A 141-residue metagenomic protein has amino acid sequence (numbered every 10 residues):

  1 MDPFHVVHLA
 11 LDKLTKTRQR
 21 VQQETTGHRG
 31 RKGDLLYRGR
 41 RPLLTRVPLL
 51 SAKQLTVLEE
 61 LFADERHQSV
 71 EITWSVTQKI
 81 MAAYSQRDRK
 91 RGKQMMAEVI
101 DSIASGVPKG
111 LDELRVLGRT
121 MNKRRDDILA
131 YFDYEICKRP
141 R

Functional and structural regions predicted by a protein language model:
M1-P3, D12-T15: Phosphate- and other anionic-substrate recognition elements at nucleic-acid/protein interfaces
F4-H8, E24-R141: Acidic/histidine-rich catalytic cores and adjacent linkers of DNA breakage/strand-transfer/modification proteins
